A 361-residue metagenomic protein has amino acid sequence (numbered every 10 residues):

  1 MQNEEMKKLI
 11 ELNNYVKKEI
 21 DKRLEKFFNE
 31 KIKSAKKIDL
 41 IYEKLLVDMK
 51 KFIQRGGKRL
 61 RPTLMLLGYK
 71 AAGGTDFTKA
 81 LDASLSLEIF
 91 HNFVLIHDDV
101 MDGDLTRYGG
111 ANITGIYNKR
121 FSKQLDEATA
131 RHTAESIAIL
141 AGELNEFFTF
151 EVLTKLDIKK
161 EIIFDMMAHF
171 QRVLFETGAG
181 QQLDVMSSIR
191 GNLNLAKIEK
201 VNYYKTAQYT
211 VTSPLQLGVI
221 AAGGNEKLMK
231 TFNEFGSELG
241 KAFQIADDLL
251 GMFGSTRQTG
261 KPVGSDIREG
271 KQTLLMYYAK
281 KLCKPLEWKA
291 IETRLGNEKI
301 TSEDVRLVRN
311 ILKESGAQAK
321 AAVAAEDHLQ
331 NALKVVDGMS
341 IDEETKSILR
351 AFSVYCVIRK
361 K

Functional and structural regions predicted by a protein language model:
M1-K361: All-alpha prenyltransferase/terpene-synthase fold signal
